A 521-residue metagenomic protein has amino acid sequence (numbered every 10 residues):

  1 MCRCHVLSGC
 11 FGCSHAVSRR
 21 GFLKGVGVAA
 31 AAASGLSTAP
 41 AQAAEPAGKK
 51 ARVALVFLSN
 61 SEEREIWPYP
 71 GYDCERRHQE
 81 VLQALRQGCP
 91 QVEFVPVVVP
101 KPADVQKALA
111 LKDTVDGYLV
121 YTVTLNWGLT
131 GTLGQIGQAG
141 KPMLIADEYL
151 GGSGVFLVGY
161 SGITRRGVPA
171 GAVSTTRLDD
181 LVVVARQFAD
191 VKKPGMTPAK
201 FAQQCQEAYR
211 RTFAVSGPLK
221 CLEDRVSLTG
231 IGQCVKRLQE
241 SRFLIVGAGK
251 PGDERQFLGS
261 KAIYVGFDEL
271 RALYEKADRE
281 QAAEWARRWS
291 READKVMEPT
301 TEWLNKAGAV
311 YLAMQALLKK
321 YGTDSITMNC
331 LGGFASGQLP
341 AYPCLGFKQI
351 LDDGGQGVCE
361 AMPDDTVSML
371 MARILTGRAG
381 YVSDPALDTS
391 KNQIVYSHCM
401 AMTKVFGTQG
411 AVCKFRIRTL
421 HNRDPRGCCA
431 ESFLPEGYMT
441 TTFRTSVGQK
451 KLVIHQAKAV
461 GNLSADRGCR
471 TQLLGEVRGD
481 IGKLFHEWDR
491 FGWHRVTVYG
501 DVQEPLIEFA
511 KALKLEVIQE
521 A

Functional and structural regions predicted by a protein language model:
C2, A44-L129, Q135-L157, T212-V235 (+4 more regions): Metallocofactor- and cofactor-centric catalytic cores in central/energy metabolism, strongly enriched
C2-A16, G21-Q42: N-terminal export signals
V26, S161-L375: Conserved, well-structured core segments that form the ligand-binding/active-site neighborhood of functional domains
N60, L125, L150, A248-P251 (+5 more regions): Short, glycine-/Ser/Thr-/acidic-enriched flexible segments
E93, Y321, M328-N329, R378-A386 (+1 more regions): Flexible, glycine/charged-enriched surface loops at secondary-structure junctions
L125-Q138, A335-F347: Short Gly/Thr/Asp-enriched flexible loops that form oxyanion-binding sites at enzyme active sites
G354-G461: C-terminal catalytic subdomain
P425-A521: Extended hydrophobic packing segments that form well-structured cores
